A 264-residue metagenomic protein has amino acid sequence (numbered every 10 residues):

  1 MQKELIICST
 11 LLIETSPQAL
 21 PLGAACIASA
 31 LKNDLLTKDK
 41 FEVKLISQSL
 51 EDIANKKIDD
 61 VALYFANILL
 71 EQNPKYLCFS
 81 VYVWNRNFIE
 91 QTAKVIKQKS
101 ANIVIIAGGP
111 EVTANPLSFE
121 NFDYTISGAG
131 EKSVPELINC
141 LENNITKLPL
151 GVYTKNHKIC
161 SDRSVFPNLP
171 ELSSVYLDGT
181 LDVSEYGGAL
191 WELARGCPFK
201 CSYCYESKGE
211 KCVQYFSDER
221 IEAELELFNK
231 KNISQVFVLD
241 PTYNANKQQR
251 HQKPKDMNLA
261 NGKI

Functional and structural regions predicted by a protein language model:
K3-P17: Nucleotide-activated donor-dependent transferases that construct or modify glycoconjugates
E4, K75-Y76, Y124, Q235-F237: Structural motif
L22-K32: Short catalytic helix/loop segments, enriched in acidic residues and glycine and frequently bearing histidine
L31, T92-S100, M257, N261: Hydrophobic positions in alpha-helices of CheY-like receiver
L35-S47, N102-I103: A generic structural motif
S47-R163: Glycine-rich beta-alpha loop elements in corrinoid/cobalamin-binding modules across cobalamin-dependent enzymes
P170-I264: Radical SAM [4Fe-4S] cluster-binding motif and immediate context
